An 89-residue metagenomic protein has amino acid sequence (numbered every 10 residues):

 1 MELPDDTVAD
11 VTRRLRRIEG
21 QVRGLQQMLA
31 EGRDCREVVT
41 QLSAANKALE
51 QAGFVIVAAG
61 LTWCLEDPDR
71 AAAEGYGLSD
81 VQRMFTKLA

Functional and structural regions predicted by a protein language model:
M1-A89: Solvent-exposed interaction patches of small proteins and small membrane subunits
